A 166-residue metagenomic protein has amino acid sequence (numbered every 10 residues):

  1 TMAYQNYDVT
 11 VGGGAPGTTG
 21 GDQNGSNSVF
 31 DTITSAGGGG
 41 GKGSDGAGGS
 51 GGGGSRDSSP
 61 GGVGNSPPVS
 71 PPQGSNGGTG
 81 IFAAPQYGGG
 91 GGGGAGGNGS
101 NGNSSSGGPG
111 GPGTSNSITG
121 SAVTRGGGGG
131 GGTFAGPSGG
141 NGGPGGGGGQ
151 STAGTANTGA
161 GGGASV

Functional and structural regions predicted by a protein language model:
T1-V166: Low-complexity, glycine/proline-biased repetitive segments and flexible coils/loops
